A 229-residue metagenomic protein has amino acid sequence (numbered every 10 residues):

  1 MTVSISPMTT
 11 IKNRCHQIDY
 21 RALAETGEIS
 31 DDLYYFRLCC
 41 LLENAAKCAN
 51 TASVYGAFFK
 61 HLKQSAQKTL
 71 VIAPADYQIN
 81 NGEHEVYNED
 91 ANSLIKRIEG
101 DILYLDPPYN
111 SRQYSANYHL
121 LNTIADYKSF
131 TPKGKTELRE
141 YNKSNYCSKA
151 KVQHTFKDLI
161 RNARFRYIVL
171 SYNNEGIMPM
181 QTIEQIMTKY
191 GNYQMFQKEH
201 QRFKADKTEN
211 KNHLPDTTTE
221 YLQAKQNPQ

Functional and structural regions predicted by a protein language model:
M1-N117, S129-N142: SAM-dependent nucleic-acid methyltransferase catalytic core
R97-G100, Q113-L120, P179-I183, K207-T208: A short acidic (Asp/Glu
S111-F165: SAM-dependent methyltransferase catalytic-core segment centered on the flexible catalytic loop and adjoining short
Y146-G191: Conserved Class I SAM-dependent methyltransferase catalytic core
M180-Q229: Class I S-adenosyl-L-methionine
